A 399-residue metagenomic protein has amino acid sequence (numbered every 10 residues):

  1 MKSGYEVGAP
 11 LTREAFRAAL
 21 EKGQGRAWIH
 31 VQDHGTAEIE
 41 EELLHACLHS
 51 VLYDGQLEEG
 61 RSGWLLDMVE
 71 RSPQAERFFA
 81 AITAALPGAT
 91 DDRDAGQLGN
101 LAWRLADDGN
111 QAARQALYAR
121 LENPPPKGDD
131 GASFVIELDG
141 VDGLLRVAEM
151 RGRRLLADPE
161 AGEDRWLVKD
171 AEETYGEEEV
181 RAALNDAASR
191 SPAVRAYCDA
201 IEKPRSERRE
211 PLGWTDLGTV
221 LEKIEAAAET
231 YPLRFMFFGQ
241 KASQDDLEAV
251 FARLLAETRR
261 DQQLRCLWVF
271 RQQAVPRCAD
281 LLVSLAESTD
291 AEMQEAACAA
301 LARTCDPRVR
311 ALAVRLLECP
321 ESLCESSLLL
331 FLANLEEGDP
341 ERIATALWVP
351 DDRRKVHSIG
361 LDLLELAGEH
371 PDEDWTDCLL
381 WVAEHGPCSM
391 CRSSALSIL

Functional and structural regions predicted by a protein language model:
M1, G8-L11, L20-W28, E41 (+16 more regions): Generic helix N-cap/helix-start motif at coil->alpha-helix transitions
P10-E14, I39-S50, A75-G88, D108-E122 (+10 more regions): Amphipathic alpha-helical scaffolding segments comprising HEAT/armadillo-like alpha-solenoid repeats
W28-L138: An N-terminal, globular interaction/scaffold subdomain
H34, M68, L101-R104, F134 (+7 more regions): Core register positions within helices of long alpha-helical scaffolds
G96-A119, P126-R153, D158, L167 (+1 more regions): Extended alpha-helical scaffolding segments
W166-A171, L184, E202, E365: Low-complexity, intrinsically disordered activation/interaction regions
R234-Q240, F331-L335, L366-G368: Short coil/turn connectors between adjacent alpha-helices in alpha-solenoid helical repeat scaffolds
